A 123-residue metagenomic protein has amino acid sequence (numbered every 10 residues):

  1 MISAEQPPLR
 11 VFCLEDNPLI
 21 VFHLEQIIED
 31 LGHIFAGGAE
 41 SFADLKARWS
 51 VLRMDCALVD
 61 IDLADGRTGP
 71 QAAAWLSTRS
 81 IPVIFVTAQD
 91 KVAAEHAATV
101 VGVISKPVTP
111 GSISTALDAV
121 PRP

Functional and structural regions predicted by a protein language model:
M1-F12, P18, A43, G102-S105 (+1 more regions): Non-catalytic signal-transmission and effector/linker regions of two-component phosphorelay proteins
E15, T87: Conserved acidic carboxylate
P18-G37: Two-component/phosphorelay signaling modules centered on CheY-like receiver
G38-C56: Acidic, metal-coordinating helix/loop segments flanking the phosphotransfer/catalytic sites of two-component signaling
S50-L52, W75-I81, V92: Conserved phosphotransfer cores of two-component systems
V59-S77: Conserved phosphotransfer microenvironments
Q89-V108: C-terminal structural segments of small proteins and small subunits
